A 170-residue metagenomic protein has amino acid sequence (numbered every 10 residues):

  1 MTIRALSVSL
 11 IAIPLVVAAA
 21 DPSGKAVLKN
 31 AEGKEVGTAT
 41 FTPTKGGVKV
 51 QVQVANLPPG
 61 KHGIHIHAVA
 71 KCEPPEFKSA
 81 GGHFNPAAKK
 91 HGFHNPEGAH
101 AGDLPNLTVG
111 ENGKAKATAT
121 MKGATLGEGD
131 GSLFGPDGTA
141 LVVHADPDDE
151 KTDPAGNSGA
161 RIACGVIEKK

Functional and structural regions predicted by a protein language model:
M1-T2: N-terminal secretory signal peptides that target proteins for export/translocation
A5-P14: Bacterial N-terminal signal peptides
A18-K170: N-terminal leader/targeting pre-sequences
